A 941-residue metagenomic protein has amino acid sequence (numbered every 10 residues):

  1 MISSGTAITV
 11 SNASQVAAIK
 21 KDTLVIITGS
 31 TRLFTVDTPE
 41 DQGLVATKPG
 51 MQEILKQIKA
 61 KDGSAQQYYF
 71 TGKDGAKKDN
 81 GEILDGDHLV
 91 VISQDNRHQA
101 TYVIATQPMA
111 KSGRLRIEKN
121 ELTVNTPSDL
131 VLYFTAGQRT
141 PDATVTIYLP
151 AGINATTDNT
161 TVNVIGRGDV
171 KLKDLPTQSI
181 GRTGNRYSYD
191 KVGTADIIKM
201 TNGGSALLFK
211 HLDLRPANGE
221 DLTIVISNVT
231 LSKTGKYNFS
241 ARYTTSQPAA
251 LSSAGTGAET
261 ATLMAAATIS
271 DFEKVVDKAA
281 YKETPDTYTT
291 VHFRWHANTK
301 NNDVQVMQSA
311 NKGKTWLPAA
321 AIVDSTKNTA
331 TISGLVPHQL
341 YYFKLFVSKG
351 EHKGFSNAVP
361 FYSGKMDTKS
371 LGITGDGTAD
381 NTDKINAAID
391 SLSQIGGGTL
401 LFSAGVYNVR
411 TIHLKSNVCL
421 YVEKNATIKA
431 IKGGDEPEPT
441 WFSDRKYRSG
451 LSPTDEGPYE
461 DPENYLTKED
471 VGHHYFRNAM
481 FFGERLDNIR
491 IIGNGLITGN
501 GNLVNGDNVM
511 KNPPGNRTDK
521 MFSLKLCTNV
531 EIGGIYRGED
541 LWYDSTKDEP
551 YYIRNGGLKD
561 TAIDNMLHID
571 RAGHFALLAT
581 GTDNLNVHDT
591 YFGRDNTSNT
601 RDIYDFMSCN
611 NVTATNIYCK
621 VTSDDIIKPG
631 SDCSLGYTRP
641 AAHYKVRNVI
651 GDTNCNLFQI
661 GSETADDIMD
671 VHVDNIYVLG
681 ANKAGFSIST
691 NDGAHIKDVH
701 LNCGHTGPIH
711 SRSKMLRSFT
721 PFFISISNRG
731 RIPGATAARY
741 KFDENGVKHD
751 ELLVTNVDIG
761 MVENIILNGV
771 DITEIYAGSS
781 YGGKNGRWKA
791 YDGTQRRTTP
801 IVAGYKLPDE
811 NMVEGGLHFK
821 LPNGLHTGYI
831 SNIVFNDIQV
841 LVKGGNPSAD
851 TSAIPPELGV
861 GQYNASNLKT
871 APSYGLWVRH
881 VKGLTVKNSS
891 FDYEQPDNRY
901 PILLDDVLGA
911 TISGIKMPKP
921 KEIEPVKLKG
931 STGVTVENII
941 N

Functional and structural regions predicted by a protein language model:
M1-K111, T262-F272, N301: Beta-rich interaction/scaffold domains
A110-A265: Ser/Thr/Pro/Gly-rich, low-complexity intrinsically disordered stalk/linker tracts of secreted and surface-exposed
N228, I332-P337, A579: Short, flexible loop/turn segments at beta-strand junctions in immunoglobulin-like and fibronectin type III
T289-T299: Conserved aromatic anchor
G350-M366: Extracellular fibronectin type III
S370-S403: Acidic Gly/Asp/Thr-rich repetitive segments characteristic of extracellular carbohydrate-active and adhesion proteins
T382, D435-G483, I497-K525, G534-A579 (+5 more regions): Glycine- and acidic/polar-rich repeat regions and solenoidal domains
R410-E436, F481-I497: Beta-solenoid repeat scaffold
